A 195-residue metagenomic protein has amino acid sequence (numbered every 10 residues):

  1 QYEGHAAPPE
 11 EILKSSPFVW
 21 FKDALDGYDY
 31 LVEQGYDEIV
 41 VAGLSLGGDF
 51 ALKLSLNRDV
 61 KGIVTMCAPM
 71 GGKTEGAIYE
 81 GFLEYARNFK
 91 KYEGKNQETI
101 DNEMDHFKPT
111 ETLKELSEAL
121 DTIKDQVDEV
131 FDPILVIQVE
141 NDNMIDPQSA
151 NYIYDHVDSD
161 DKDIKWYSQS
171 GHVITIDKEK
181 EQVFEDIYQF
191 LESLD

Functional and structural regions predicted by a protein language model:
A7-Y36: Catalytic nucleophile-loop/oxyanion-hole region of alpha/beta-hydrolase and closely related hydrolase-like folds
G43-G47, A51: Gly/Ala-rich beta-loop-alpha elbow adjacent to hydrolase catalytic centers
V64-E75: Active-site nucleophile loop of the alpha/beta-hydrolase fold
P109-Q126: Active-site nucleophile elbow and catalytic-triad environment of alpha/beta-hydrolase enzymes
V130, V136-Q138, D142: Short beta-strand/loop motif that positions the catalytic acidic residue of the alpha/beta-hydrolase fold
D132, D146-D155: Short alpha-helix in the alpha/beta-hydrolase fold that links the catalytic acid
D155-V173: Catalytic histidine neighborhood in serine/cysteine hydrolases with alpha/beta-hydrolase-type architecture
Q169-D195: Catalytic active-site module of serine/aspartate enzymes centered on a nucleophile-bearing elbow/loop
